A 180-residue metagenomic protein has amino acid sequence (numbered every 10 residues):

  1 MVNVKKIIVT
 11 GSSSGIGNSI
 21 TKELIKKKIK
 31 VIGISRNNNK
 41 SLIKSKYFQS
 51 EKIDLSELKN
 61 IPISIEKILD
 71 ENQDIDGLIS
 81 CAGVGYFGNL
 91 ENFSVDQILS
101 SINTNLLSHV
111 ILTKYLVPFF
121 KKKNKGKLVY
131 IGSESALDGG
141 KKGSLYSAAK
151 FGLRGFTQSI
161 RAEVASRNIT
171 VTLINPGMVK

Functional and structural regions predicted by a protein language model:
S13, T21: N-terminal Rossmann NAD(P)H-binding glycine-rich loop of SDR-like oxidoreductase domains
C81-Y86: Conserved NAD(P)H cofactor-binding loop of Rossmann-fold oxidoreductase domains
N89-L90, Q97-I102: Substrate-binding pocket helix/loop in short-chain dehydrogenase/reductase
F93, G139-S147, S159: Active-site loop-to-helix junction immediately N-terminal to the catalytic Tyr of the SDR YXXXK motif in Rossmann-fold
T113, A149: Active-site helix of classical SDR
P118, A162-S166: Alpha-helical segment proximal to the catalytic Tyr-Lys
S133: Residue(s) in the substrate-gating loop at a strand-loop-helix junction that position the organic substrate next
